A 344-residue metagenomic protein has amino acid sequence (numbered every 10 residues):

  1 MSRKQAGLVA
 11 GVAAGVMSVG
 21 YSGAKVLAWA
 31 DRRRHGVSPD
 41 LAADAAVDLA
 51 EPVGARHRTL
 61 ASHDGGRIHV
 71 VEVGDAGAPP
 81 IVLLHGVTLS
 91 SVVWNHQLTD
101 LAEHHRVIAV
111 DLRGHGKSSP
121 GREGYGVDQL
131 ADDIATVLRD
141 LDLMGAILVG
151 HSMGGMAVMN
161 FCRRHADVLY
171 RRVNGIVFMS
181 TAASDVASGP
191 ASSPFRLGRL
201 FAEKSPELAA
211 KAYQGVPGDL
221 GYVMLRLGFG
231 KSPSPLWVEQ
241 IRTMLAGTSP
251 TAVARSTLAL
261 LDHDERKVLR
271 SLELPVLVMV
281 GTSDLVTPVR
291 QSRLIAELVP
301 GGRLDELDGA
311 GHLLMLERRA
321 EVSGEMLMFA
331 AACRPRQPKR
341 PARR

Functional and structural regions predicted by a protein language model:
S2-D31: Hydrophobic alpha-helical topogenic segments used for membrane insertion/localization
H63-E123, V127: Conserved HGGG/HGGXW glycine-rich cap/lid loop of the alpha/beta-hydrolase fold
T99, A109-M153, V168, G189 (+1 more regions): Active-site loop/oxyanion-hole signature of alpha/beta-hydrolase fold enzymes
M144-G189: Conserved hydrolase catalytic core segment
A209-R270: Conserved alpha/beta-hydrolase catalytic His-Asp/Glu region
L260, T282-T287: Acidic catalytic loop of the alpha/beta-hydrolase fold
L272, V278-V280, D284: Short beta-strand/loop motif that positions the catalytic acidic residue of the alpha/beta-hydrolase fold
P300-R344: Catalytic active-site module of serine/aspartate enzymes centered on a nucleophile-bearing elbow/loop
